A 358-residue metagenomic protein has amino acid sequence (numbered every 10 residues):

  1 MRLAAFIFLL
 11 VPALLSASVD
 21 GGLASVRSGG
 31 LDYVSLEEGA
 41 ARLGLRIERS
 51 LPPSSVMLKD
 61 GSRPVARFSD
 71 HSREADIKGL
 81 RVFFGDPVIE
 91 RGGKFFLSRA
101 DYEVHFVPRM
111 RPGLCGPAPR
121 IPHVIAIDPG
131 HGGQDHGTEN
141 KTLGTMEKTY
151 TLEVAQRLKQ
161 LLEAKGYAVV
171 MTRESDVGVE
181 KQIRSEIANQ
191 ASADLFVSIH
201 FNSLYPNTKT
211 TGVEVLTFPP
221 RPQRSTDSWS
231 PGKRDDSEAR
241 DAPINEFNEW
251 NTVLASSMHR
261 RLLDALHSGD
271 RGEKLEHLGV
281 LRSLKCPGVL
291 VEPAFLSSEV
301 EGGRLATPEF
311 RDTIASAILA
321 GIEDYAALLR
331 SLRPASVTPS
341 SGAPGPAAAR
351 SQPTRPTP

Functional and structural regions predicted by a protein language model:
A4-A5, R27-S28, E90, E139 (+3 more regions): Generic detector of short alpha-helix boundary/capping microenvironments and adjacent low-complexity segments
A4-S16: Bacterial N-terminal signal peptides
F8, R49, G116-A118, P206 (+2 more regions): Sterically constrained small-residue positions within well-ordered secondary structures of folded domains
S16-D135, N140, L161, K165: Primary recognition of N-terminal secretory signal peptides and signal-anchoring hydrophobic helices
T142-P358: Active-site-proximal helix/loop segments of hydrolytic enzymes
